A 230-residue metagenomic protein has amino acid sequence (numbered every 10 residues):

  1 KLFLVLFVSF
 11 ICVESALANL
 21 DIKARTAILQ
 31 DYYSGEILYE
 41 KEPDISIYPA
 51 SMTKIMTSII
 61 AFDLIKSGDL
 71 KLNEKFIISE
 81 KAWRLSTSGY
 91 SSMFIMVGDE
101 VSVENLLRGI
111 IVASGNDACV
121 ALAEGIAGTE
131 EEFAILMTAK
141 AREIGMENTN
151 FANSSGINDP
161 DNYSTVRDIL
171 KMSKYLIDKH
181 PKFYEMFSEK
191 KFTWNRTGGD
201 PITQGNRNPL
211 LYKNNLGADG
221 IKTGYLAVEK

Functional and structural regions predicted by a protein language model:
K1-F3: Bacterial N-terminal signal peptides that target proteins for export
V5-L6, A16-L17: Cleavable N-terminal signal peptides
L17-L170, I177-D178: Active-site-adjacent loops and short helices of periplasmic peptidoglycan-processing enzymes
M146-E147, N158-Y163, R167-K230: Domain-terminus/edge residues, biased toward the C-terminal soluble/receptor-binding domains of extracytoplasmic
